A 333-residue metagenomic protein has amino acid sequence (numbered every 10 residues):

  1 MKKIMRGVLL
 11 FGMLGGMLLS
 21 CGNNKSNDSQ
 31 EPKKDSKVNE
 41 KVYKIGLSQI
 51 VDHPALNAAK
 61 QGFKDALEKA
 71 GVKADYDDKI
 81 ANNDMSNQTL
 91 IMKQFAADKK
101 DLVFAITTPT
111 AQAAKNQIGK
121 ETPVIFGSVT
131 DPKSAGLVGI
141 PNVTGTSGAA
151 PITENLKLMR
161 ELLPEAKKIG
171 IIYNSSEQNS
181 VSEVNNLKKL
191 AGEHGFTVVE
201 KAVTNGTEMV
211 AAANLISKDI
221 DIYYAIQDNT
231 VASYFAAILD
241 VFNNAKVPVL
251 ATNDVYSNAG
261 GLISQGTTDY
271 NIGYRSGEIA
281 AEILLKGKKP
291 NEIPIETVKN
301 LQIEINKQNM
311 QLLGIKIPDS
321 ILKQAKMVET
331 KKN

Functional and structural regions predicted by a protein language model:
L19-E31: Bacterial lipoprotein signal-peptidase II cleavage site
E40-K64, A70, D77-S86, S176 (+1 more regions): Extracytoplasmic "Venus flytrap"
I45, Q49, F63, G148-H194 (+2 more regions): An alpha-beta-alpha
D75-A97, A202-I216: Structural motif
I80-G136, D228-N243, V247-L250: Beta-alpha junction/loop-to-helix N-cap segments that form part of ligand/metal-binding clefts
A135-R160, A259-Y274: Short beta-strand elements at the ligand-binding edges of bilobed clamshell
Q178-D254: Pocket-lining segment of extracytoplasmic ligand-binding domains
E282-N333: Hinge/cleft segment of the Venus flytrap/periplasmic-binding protein
